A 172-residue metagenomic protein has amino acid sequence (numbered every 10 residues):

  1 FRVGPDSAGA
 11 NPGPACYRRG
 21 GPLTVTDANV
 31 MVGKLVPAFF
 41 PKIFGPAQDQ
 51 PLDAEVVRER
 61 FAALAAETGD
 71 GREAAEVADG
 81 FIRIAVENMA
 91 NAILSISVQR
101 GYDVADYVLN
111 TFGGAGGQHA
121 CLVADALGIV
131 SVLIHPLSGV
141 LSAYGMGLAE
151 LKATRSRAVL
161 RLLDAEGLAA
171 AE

Functional and structural regions predicted by a protein language model:
F1-E172: N-terminally biased helix-coil "hinge/interface" segments that flank
